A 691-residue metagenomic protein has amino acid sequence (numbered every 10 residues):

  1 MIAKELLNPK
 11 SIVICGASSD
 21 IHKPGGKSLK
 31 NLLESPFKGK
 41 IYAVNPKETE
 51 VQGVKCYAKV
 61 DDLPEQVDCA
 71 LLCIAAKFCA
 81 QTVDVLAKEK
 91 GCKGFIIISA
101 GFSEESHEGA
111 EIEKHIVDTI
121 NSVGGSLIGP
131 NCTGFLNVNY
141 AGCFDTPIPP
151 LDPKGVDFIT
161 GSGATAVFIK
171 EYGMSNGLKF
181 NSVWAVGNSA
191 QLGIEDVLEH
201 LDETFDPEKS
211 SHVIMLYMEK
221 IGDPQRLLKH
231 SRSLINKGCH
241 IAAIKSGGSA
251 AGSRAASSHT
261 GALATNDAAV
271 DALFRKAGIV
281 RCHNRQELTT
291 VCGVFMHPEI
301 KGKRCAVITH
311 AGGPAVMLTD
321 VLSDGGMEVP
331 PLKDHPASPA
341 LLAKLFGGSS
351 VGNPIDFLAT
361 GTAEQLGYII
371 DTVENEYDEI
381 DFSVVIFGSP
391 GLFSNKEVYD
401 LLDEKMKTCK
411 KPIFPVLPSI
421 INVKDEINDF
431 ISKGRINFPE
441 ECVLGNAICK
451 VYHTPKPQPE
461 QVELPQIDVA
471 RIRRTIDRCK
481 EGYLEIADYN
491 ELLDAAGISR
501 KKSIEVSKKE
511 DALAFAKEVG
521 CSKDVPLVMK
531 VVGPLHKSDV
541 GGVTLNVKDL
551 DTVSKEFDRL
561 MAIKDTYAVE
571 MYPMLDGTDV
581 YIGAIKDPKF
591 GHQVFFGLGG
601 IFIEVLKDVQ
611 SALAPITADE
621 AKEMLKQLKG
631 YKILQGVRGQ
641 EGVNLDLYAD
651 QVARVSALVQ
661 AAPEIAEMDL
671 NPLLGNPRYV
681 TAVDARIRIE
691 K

Functional and structural regions predicted by a protein language model:
M1-F37, T578: Hydrophobic, well-ordered beta-alpha structural blocks that scaffold small-molecule cofactor pockets
V60-D62, K77-A100, V398-D400: Rossmann-fold NAD(P) dinucleotide-binding segment
G101-G124: Rossmann-fold NAD(P)-binding glycine/threonine-rich loop
I148-P207, K301-I380, V385-S389: Short glycine-cluster motifs
S210-V213, Y489-S503, E518-M529, D539-Y581 (+2 more regions): Conserved ATP-binding module of the ATP-grasp superfamily
A264-T265, R281, K396, C409-K411 (+5 more regions): ATP-dependent carboxylate activation and anion-phosphoryl transfer catalytic cores that bind Mg-ATP to form
G278-N284, P439, R474-P526, V531: A conserved helix-loop-beta module that forms one wall/lid of the active-site cleft in ATP-utilizing catalytic domains
I300-V321, E505-M529, T552-I616, L674 (+1 more regions): Phosphate-binding site of ATP-dependent enzymes
